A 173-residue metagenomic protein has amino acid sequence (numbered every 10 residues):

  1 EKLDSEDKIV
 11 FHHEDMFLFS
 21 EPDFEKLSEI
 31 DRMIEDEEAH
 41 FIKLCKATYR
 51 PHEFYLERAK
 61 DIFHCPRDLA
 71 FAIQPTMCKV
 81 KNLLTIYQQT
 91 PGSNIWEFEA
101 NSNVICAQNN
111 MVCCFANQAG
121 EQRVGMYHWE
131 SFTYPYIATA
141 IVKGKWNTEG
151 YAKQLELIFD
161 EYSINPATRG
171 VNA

Functional and structural regions predicted by a protein language model:
E1-K2: Glycine-rich, basic loop-to-helix element that forms the pyrophosphate-binding segment of sugar-nucleotide handling
S5-D7, D36-A39, N109-M111: Short, high-confidence coil segments that cap the C-terminus of an alpha-helix and link into the following beta-strand
E6-F17: Short beta-strand-to-loop acidic/aromatic patch adjacent to the donor-nucleotide binding site
D15-L18, A47-P51, T76, L84 (+1 more regions): Short, solvent-exposed loop/turn segments at secondary-structure junctions
S20-P51: Conserved donor-nucleotide/metal-binding helix-loop-beta segment in metal-dependent transferases, i.e., the alpha-helix
F54-D68, N82: Short, flexible, basic/aromatic active-site loop/helix in glycosyltransferases
A70-Q88: Conserved nucleotide-sugar donor-binding and metal-coordinating catalytic region shared by glycosyltransferases
T85-A173: C-terminal catalytic/acceptor-binding lobe
